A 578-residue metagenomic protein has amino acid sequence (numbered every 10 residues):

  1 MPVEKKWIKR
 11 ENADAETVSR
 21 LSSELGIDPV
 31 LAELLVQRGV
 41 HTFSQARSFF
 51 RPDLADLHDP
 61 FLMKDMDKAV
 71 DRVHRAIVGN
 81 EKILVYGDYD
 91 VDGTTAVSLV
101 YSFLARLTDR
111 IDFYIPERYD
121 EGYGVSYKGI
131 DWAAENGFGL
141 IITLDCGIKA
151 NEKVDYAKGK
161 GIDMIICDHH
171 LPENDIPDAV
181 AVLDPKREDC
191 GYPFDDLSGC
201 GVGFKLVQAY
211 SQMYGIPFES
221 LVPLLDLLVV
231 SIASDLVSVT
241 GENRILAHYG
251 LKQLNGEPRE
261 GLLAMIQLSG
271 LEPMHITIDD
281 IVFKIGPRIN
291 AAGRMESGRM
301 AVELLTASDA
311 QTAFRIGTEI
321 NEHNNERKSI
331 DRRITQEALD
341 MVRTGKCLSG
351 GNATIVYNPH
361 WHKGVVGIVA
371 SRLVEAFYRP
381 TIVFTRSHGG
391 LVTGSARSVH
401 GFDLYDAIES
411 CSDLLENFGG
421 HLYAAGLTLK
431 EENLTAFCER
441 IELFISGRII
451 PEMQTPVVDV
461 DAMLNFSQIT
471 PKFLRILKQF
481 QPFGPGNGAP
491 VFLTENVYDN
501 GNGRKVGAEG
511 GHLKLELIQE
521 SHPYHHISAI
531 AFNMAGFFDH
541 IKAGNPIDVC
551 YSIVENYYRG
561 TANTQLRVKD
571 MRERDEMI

Functional and structural regions predicted by a protein language model:
M1-G79, V230, K284-E322: Cofactor-/ligand-binding subdomain signature composed of acidic, glycine-rich, tryptophan-containing flexible loops
L35, D88-D90, I142, D168 (+7 more regions): Divalent metal-coordination and catalytic microenvironments
A46-L57, E81, R106-I115, P185-R187 (+5 more regions): Gly-rich Lys/Arg/Thr-decorated short loops/hinges at beta-loop-alpha junctions or inter-strand turns that position
K64-I176, V182-L183, R333, V374: N-terminal small/polar loop signature for handling phosphorylated ligands or for N-terminal nucleophile
V100, A105, R110, G241-M341 (+4 more regions): Acidic, two-metal ion nucleic-acid-processing modules in DNA metabolism proteins
E135-L140, C146, N151-R294, G298-L304 (+4 more regions): Functional cores that coordinate and move charged inorganic groups
T344-S371: Flexible, glycine/threonine-enriched loop-and-boundary segments that flank and lead into catalytic domains of large
I382-S398: Short glycine-cluster motifs
